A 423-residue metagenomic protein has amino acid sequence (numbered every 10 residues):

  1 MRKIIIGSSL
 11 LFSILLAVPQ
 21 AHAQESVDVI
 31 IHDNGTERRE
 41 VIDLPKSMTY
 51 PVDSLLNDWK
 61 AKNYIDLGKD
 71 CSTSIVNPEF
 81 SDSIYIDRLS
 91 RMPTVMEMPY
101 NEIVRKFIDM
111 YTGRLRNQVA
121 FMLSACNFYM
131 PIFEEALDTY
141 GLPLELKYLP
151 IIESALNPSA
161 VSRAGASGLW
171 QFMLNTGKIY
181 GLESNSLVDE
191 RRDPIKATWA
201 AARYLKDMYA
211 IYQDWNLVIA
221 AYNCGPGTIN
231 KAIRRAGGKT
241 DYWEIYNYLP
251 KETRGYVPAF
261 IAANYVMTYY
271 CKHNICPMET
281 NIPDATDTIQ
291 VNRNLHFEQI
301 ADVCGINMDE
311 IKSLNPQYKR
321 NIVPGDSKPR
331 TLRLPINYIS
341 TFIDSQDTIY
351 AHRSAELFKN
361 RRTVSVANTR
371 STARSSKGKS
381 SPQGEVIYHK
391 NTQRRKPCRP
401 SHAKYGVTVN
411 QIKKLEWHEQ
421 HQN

Functional and structural regions predicted by a protein language model:
K3, G7, P19-Y140: An acidic, Gly/Ser/Thr/Pro-rich helix-cap/linker signature
F12-P19: Hydrophobic h-region of N-terminal signal peptides that target proteins for export in Gram-negative bacteria
I75-F121, N127-F128, T139-Y140, S184-L187 (+3 more regions): Extracytoplasmic and endomembrane cell-envelope/extracellular-matrix remodeling and assembly machinery
E102-I103, A160-G181: Short, surface-exposed glycine/acidic/tryptophan-bearing loops
E145-L146: Glycine-rich active-site/cofactor-binding loop and its immediate structural neighborhood
A160-S162, V323-P324, H421-Q422: Short glycine-biased active-site loop of nucleotidyltransferases that positions the nucleotide triphosphate and helps
